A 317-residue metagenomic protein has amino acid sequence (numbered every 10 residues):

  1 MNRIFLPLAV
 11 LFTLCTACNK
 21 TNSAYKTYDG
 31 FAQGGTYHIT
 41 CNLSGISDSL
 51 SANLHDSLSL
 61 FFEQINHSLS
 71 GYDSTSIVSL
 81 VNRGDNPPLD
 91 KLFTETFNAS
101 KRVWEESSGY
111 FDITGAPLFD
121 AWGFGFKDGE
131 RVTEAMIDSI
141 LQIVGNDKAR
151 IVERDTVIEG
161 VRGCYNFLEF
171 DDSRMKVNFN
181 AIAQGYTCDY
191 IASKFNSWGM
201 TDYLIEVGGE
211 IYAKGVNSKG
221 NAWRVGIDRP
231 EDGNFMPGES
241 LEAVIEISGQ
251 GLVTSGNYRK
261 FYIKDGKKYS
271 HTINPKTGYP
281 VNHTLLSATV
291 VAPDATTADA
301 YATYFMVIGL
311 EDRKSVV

Functional and structural regions predicted by a protein language model:
I4-P7, C15-V317: Mature catalytic core of soluble alpha/beta enzymes
